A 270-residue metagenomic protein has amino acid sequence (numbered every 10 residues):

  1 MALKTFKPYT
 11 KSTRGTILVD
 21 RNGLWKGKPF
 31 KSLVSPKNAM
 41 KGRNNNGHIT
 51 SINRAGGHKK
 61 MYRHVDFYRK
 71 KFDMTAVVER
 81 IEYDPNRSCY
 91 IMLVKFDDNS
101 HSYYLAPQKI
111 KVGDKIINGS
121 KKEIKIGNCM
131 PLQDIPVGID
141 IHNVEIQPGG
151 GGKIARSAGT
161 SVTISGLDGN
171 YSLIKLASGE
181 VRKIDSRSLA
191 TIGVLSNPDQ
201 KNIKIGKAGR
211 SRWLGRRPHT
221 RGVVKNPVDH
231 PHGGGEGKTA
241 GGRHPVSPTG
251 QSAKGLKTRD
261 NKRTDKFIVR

Functional and structural regions predicted by a protein language model:
M1-R87, Q108-R270: Basic, glycine/proline-rich low-complexity segments that contact nucleic acids
N86, V94-F96: Structural recognition of beta-strand segments within beta-rich domains
M92-L93, S172: Short, hydrophobic/aromatic-rich beta-strand segments within well-structured domains
F96-N99, A177-S178: Short acidic-glycine loop/turn motifs at beta-strand connectors
N99-K111: Beta-strand/loop nucleic-acid-binding surfaces
